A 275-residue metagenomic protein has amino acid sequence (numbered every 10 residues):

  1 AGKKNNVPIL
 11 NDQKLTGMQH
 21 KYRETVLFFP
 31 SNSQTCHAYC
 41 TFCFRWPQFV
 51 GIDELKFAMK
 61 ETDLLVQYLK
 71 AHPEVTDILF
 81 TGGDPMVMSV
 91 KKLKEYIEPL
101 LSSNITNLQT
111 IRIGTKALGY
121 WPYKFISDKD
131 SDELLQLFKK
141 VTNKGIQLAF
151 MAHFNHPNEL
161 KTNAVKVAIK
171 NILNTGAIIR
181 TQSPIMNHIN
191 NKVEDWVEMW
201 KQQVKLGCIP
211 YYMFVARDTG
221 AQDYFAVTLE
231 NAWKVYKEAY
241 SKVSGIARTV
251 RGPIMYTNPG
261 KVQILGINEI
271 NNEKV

Functional and structural regions predicted by a protein language model:
A1-F28: N-terminal [4Fe-4S]-dependent radical SAM core
K21-M59, I113: Canonical Radical SAM [4Fe-4S] cluster-binding loop centered on the CxxxCxxC motif and its immediate flanking residues
E24-V26, T76, Q109, Y211: Structural register of leucine-rich repeats
P47-I52, L64-L65, K70-P73: Conserved adenosyl
P47-Q48, D77-M86, K116-G119: Active-site-proximal beta-alpha loop/turn segments in soluble metabolic enzymes
D63-K70, M86-N231, V235-V243: Conserved AdoMet/S-adenosylmethionine-binding subsite of the radical SAM
T76-I78, L108-I111, I146-L148, T249-P253: Residue-level recognition of the N-termini of beta-strands and the immediately preceding loop/turn
L229-V275: C-terminal accessory extensions appended to soluble enzyme cores
